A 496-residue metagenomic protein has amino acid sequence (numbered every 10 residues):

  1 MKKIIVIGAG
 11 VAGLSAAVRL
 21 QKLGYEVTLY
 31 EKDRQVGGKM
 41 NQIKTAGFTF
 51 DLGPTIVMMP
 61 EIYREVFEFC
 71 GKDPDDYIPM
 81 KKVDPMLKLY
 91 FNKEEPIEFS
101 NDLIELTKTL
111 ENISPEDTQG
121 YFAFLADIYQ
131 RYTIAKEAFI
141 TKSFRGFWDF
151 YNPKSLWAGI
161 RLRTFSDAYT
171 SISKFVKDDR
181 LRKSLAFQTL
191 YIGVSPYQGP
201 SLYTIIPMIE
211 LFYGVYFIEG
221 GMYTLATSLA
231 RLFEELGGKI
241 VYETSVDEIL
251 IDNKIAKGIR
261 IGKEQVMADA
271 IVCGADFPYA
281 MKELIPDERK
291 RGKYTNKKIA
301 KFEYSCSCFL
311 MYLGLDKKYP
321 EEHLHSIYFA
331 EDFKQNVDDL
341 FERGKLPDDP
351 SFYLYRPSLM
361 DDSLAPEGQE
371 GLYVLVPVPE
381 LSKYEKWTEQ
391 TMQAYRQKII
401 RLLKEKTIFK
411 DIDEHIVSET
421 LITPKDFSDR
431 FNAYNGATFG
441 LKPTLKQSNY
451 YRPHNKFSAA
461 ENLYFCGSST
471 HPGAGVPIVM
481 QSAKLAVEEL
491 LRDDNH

Functional and structural regions predicted by a protein language model:
K2-T133: N-terminal glycine-rich phosphate/pyrophosphate-binding loop and immediately adjacent elements
P54, S468-L490: A conserved FAD-binding loop/helix module that cradles the flavin
N92-Q198: Rossmann-like flavin
D178-I192, D349-Y355, F409-P472: A glycine-rich dinucleotide-binding beta-alpha-beta segment and adjacent secondary-structure elements that constitute
I205-A256: Helical element adjacent to the flavin cofactor pocket in flavoenzyme catalytic cores
D247-P366: Mid-domain catalytic core of redox enzymes that form a hydrophobic substrate pocket/lid adjacent to a catalytic redox
I251, R492-H496: Active-site-proximal substrate-binding core of FAD-dependent oxidoreductases
D316-I422: C-terminal segments that line or cap access tunnels to active or ligand-binding sites in enzymes and enzyme-associated
